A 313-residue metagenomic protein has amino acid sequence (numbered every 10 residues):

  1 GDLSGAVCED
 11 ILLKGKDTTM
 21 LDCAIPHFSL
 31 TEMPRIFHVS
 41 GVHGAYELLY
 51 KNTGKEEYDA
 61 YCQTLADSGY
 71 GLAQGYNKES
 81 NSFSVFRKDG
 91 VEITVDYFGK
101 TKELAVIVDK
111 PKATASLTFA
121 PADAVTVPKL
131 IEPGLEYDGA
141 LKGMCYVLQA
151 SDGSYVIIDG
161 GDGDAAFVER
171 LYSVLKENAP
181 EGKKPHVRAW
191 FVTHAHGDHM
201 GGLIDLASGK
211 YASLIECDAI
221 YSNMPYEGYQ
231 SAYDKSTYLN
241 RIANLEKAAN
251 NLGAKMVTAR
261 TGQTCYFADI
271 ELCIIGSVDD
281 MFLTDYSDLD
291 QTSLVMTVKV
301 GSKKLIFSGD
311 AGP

Functional and structural regions predicted by a protein language model:
L3-K51, K112-T114: Compositionally biased P/S/T/G-rich terminal and signal peptide-adjacent segments that lie outside catalytic cores
A45-G54, I157-G163, V187-T193, E227-S236: Second-shell loop/turn segments in exported
N52-Q74: Amphipathic alpha-helical segments
E57-T64, F167-L171, H199-G202, Y238-L245: Stable alpha-helical elements in mature extracytoplasmic
L72-Y97: Ser/Thr-rich, low-complexity intrinsically disordered terminal regions
P111-P185, T258-P313: Core dinuclear metal-dependent hydrolase active-site scaffold
G153, A165-S222: Active-site metal-binding motif and surrounding structural segment of the metallo-beta-lactamase
A219, E227-C273, T284-D290: Binuclear metal-ion centers of metallo-dependent hydrolases, dominated by the metallo-beta-lactamase
